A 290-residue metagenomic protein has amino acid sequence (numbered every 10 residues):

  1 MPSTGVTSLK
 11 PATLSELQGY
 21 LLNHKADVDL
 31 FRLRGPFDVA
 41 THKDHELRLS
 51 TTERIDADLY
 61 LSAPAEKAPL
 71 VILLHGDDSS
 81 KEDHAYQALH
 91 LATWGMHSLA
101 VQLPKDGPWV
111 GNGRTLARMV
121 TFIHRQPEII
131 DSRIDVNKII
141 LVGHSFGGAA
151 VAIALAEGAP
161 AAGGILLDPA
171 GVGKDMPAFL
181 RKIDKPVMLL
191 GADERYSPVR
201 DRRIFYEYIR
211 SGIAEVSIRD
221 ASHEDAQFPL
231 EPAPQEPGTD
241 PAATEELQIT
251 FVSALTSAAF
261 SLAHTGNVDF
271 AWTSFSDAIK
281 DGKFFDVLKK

Functional and structural regions predicted by a protein language model:
G5-E66: N-terminal cap/lid segment of alpha/beta-hydrolase-fold proteins
K67-G76: Short beta-strand element of the alpha/beta-hydrolase
E82-Q102: Short amphipathic alpha-helix adjacent to the substrate-entry channel of hydrolases
P108-A149: Gly/Ser-rich "nucleophile elbow"/oxyanion-hole loop immediately N-terminal to the catalytic nucleophile in hydrolases
A150-L155, D175: Hydrolases whose catalytic domains are alpha/beta-hydrolase-1, hotdog thioesterase, or metallo-beta-lactamase-like
A154-A162: Conserved hydrolase catalytic core segment
A162-D225: The feature captures the conserved acid-bearing segment of alpha/beta-hydrolase catalytic domains
P229-K290: Alpha/beta-hydrolase-fold serine-hydrolase catalytic core, especially in secreted/extracellular enzymes
